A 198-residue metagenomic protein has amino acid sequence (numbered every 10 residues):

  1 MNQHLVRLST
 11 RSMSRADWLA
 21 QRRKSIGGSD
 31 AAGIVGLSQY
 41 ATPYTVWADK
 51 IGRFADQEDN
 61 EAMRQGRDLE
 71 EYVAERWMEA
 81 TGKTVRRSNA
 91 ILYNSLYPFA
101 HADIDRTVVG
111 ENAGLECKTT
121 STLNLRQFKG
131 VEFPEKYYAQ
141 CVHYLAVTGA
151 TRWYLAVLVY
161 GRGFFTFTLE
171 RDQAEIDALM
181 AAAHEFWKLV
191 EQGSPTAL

Functional and structural regions predicted by a protein language model:
M1-D68: Charged, glycine-rich intrinsically disordered N-terminal tails and low-complexity linkers that flank
M63, E79-E191: Nucleic-acid nuclease catalytic cores
S194-L198: Long, amphipathic alpha-helical segments that form or neighbor coiled-coils/leucine zippers used for dimerization
